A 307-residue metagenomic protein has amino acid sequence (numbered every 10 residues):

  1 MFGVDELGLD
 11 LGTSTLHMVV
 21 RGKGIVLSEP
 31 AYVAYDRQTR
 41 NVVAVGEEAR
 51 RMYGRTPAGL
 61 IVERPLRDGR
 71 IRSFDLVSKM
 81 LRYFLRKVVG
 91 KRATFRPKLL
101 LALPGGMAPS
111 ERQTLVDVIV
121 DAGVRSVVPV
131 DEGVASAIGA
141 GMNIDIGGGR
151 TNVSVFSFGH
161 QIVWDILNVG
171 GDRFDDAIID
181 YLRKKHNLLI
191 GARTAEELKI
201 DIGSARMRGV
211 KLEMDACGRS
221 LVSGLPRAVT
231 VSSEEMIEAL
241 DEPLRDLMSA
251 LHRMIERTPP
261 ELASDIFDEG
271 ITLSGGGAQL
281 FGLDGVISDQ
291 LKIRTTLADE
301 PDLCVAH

Functional and structural regions predicted by a protein language model:
M1-I146, F156-T272, A278-A306: Nucleotide/phosphate-binding catalytic cleft detector across ATP-hydrolyzing and phosphate-transferring enzymes
G149: Residue-level signal for beta-strand positions within conserved beta-sheet cores that form or flank
N152-S154: A structural feature that tracks compact, well-ordered secondary-structure segments with a strong bias toward
